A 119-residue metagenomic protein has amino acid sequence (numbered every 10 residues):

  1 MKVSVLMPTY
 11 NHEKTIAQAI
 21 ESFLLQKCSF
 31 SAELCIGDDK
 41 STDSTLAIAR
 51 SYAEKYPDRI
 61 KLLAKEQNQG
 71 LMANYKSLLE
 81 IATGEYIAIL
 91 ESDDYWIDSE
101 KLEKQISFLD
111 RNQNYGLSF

Functional and structural regions predicted by a protein language model:
M1-F119: Nucleotide-sugar donor-binding/catalytic module of glycosyltransferases that assemble extracellular/cell-envelope
